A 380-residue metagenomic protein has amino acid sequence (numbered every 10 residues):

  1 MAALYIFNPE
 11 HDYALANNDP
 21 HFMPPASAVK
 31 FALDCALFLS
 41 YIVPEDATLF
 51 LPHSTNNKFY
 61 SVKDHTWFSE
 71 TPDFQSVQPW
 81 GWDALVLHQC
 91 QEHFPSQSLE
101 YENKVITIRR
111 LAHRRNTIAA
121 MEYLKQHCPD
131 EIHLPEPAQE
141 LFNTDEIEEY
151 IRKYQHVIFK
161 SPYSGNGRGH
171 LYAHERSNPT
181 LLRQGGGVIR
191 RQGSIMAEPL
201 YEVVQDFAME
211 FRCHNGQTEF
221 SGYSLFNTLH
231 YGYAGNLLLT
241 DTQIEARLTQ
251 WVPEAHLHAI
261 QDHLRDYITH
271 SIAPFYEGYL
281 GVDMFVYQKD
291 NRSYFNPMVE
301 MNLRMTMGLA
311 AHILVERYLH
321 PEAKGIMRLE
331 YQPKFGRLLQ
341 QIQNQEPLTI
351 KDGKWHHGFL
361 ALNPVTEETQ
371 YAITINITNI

Functional and structural regions predicted by a protein language model:
M1-E45: N-terminal-proximal low-complexity accessory segments that begin disordered and transition into the first
V29-P44, L49-E149: Conserved N-proximal alpha/beta basic substrate-recognition cap immediately N-terminal to, or forming the N-lobe
P137, V157-L181, F207-A208, H230-L248: Glycine-rich phosphate-binding loop of ATP-grasp-fold ATP-dependent ligases
Q155, L181-A234, F285-M298: Phosphate-binding site of ATP-dependent enzymes
V204, N227-H230, H256-I260, S271 (+3 more regions): Charge-biased, low-complexity intrinsically disordered regions
F211-D266, N302-M327: ATP-dependent carboxylate/phosphate-activation module, predominantly the ATP-grasp catalytic core and closely related
Y233-Y294, Q332-W355: A long amphipathic alpha-helix within ATP-dependent nucleotide-binding catalytic cores
H320-I380: Peripheral (often C-terminal) accessory segments that flank ATP-dependent C-N-forming ligase machineries
